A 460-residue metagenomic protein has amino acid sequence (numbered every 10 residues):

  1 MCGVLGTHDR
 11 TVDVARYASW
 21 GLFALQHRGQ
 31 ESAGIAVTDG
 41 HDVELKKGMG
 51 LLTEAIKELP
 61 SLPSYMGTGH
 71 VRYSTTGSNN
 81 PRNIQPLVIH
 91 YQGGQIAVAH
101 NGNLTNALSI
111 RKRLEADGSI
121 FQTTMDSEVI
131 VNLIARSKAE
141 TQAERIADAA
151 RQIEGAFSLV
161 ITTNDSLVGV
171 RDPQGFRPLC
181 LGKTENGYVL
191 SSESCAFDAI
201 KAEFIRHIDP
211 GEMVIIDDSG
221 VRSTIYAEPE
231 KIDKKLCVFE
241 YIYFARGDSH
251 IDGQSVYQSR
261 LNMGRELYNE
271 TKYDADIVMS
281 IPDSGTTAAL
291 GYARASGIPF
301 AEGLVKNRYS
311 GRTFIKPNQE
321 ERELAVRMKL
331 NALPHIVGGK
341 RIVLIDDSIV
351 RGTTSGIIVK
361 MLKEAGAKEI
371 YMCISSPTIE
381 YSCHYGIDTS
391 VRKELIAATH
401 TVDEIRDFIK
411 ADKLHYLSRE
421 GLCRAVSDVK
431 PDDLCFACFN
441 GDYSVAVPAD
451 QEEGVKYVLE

Functional and structural regions predicted by a protein language model:
M1-P210, I215-A275, I281, E369: Conserved short alpha-helical segments that host acidic/polar catalytic motifs at enzyme active sites
V14, T75-T76, N106, F176-R177 (+7 more regions): Flexible loop/turn segments at secondary-structure boundaries
A99, T162, V170-R171, G182 (+11 more regions): Generic beta-strand/beta-sheet core signal
S119, A139-E140, E270-A275, R294-A301 (+2 more regions): Secondary-structure transition/capping motifs at alpha-helix termini and the adjoining loop/turn into the next element
T123, E128-V131, F300-G311, F408-V426: A conserved beta-strand->alpha-helix junction
D148, A196, E203, G211-E212 (+4 more regions): Phosphate/diphosphate-binding loops
A150, D165-S166, K201-H207, K360-E460: PRPP-dependent phosphoribosyltransferase catalytic core
G297-V343, T353, E380-G386: Short, glycine/charge-rich flexible loops or terminal/linker lids adjacent to PRPP-binding catalytic cores
